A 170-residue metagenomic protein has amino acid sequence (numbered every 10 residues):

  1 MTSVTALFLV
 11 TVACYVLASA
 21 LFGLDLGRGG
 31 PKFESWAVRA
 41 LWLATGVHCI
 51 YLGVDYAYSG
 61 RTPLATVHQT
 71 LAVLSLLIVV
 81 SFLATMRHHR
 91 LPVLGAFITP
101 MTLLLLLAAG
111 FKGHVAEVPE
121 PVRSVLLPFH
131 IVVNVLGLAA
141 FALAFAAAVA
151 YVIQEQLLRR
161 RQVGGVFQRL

Functional and structural regions predicted by a protein language model:
M1-L170: Polytopic transmembrane helical bundles with strong interfacial aromatic enrichment
